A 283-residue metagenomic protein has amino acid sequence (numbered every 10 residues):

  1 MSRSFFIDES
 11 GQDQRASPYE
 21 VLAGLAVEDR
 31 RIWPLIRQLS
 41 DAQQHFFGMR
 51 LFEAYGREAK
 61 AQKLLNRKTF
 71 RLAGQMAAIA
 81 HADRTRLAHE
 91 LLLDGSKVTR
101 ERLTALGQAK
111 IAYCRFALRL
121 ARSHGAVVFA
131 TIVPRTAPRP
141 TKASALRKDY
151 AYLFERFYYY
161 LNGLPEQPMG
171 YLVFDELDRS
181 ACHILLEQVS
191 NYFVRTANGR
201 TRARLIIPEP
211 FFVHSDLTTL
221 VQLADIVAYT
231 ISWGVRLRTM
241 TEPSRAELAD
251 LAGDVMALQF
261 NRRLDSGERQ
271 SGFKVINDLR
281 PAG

Functional and structural regions predicted by a protein language model:
M1-G283: Phosphate-ester processing/binding pockets and catalytic centers
